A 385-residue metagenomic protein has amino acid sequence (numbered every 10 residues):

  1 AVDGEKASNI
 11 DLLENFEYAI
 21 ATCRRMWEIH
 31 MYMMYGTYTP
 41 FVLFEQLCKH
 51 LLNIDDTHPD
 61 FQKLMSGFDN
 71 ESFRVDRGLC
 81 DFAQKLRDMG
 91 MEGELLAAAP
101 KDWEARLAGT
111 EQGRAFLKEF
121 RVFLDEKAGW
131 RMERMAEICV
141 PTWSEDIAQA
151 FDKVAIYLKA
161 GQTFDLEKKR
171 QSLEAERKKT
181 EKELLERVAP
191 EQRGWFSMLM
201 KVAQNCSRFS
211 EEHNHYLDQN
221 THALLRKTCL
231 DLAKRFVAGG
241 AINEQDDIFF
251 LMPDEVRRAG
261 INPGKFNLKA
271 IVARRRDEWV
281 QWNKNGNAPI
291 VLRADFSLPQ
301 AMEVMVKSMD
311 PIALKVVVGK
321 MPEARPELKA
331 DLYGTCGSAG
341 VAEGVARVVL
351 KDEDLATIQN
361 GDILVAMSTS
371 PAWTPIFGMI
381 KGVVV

Functional and structural regions predicted by a protein language model:
A1-D331, T335-C336: Contiguous hydrophobic, helix-prone segments at protein termini that mediate membrane targeting/anchoring
A324-V385: Conformationally flexible catalytic loops at phosphate/diphosphate-handling active centers
